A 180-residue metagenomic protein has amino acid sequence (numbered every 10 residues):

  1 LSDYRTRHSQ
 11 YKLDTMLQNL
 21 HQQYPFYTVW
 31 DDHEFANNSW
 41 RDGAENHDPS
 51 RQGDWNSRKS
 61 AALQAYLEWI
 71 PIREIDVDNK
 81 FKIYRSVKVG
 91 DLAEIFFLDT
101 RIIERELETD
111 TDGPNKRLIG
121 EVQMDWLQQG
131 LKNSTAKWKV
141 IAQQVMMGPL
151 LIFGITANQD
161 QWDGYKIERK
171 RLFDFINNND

Functional and structural regions predicted by a protein language model:
L1-D180: Metal-dependent phosphoester/phosphodiester hydrolase catalytic core
